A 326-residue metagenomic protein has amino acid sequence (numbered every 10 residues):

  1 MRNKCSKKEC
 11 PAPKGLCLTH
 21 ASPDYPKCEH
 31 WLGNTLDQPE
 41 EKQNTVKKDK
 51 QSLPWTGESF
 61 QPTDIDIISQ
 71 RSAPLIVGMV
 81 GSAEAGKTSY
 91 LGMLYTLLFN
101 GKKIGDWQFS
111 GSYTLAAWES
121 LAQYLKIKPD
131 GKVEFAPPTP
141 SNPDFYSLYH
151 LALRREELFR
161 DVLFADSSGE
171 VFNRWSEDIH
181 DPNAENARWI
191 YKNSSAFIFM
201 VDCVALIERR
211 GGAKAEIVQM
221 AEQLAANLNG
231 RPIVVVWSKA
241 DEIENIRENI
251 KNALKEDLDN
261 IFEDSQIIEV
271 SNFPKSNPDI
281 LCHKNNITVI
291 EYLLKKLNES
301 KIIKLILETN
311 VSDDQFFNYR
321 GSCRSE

Functional and structural regions predicted by a protein language model:
M1-S59, D64: Long, basic/Gly/Ser/Thr-rich N-terminal segments that mediate initial subcellular attachment or targeting
D66-I76: Phosphate-binding P-loop
L75-F99: Glycine-rich phosphate-binding P-loop
L98-L158: Switch I (effector-binding) loop of TRAFAC-class P-loop GTPase G-domains
R155-N183: Switch II (G3) loop of P-loop NTPases
W175-I207, Q223: Inter-motif core of Ras-like GTPase G domains
I207-G230: Amphipathic helical hotspot of TIR/SEFIR-family domains
D241-L305: Canonical P-loop GTPase G-domain recognition
